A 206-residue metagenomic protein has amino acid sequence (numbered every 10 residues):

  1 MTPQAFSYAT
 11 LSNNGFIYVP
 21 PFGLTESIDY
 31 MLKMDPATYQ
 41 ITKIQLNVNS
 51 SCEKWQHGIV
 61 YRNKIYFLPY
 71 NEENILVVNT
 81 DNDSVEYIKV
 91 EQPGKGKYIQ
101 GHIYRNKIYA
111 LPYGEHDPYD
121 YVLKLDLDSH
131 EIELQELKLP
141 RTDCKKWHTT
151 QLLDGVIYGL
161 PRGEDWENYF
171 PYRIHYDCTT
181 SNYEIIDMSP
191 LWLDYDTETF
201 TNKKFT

Functional and structural regions predicted by a protein language model:
M1, Q40-V48, S84-E91, E133-L139 (+1 more regions): A short beta-strand motif characteristic of beta-propeller blades
T2-F22: Beta-strand-rich domains and repeat architectures in extracellular enzymes and scaffolds, especially beta-propellers
P3-T10, S51-V60, G94-I103, T142-L152 (+1 more regions): Repeated scaffold domains used in trafficking and secretory/extracellular systems, primarily beta-propellers
F16-V19, I65-F67, I108-A110, I157-G159: Conserved beta-propeller blade signature
D29-L32, N74-L76, D120-L123, F170-I174: A short loop-to-beta-strand structural motif that recurs across blades of beta-propeller domains
D35-Y39, N79-D83, D126-H130, D177-S181: Short loop/turn segments that connect beta-strands within beta-propeller blades
W166-T179, I185-T206: Blade-level signature of beta-propeller repeat domains, shared across WD40, Kelch, NHL, RCC1 and BNR/Asp-box propellers
